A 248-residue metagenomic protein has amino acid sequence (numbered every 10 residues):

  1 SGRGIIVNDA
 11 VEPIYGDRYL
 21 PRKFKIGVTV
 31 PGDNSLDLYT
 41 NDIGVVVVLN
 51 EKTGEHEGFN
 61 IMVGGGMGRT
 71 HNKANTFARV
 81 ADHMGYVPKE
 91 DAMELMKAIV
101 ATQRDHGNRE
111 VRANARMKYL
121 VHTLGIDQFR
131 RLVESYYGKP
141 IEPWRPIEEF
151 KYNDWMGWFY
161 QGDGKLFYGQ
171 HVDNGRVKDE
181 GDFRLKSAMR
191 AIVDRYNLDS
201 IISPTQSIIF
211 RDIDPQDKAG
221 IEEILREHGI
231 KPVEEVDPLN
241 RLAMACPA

Functional and structural regions predicted by a protein language model:
S1-A248: Peripheral terminal and linker regions in Fe-S/redox and tRNA-modifying enzymes
